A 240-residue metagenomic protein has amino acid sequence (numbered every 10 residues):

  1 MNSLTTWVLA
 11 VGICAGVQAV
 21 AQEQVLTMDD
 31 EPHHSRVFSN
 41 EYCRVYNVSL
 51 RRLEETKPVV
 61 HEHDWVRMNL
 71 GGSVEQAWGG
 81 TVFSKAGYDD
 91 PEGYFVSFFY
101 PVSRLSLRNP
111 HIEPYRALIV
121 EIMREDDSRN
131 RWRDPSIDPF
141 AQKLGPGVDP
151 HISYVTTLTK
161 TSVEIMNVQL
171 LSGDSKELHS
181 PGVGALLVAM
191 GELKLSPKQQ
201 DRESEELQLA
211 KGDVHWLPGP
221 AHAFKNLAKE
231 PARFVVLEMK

Functional and structural regions predicted by a protein language model:
T6-G16: Bacterial N-terminal signal peptides
A19-E23: Boundary at the C-terminal end of the N-terminal hydrophobic targeting segment
P32-M68, V120, G147-H179, V183-G184 (+1 more regions): A short glycine-rich, His/Asp/Glu-containing loop-to-beta-strand
S39, T81-P101, R202-G219: Short acidic-glycine-tyrosine-enriched beta hairpin
T56-P58, Q76-A77, K85, R104-H111 (+4 more regions): Short beta-strand His + acidic residue motifs that chelate non-heme Fe in jelly-roll/DSBH and cupin folds
E62-T81, P181-D201: Glycine- and acidic-residue-biased ligand/ion/polar-headgroup-sensing regions
P101-E125, V183, E192, P218-K240: Ligand-binding loop in jelly-roll beta-barrel domains
R108-E164: Surface-exposed beta-loop interaction hotspot
